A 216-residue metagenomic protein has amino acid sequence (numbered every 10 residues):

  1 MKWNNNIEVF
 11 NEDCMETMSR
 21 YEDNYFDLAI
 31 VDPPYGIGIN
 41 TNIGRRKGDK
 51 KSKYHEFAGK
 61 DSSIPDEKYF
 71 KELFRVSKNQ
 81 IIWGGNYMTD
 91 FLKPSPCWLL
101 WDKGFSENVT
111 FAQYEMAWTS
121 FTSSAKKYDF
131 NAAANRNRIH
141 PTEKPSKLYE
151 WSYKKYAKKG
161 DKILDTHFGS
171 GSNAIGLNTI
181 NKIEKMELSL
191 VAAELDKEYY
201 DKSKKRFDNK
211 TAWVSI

Functional and structural regions predicted by a protein language model:
M1-L164, S172-I216: Class I S-adenosyl-L-methionine-dependent methyltransferase catalytic core
G169: Conserved glycine-rich SAM-binding loop
